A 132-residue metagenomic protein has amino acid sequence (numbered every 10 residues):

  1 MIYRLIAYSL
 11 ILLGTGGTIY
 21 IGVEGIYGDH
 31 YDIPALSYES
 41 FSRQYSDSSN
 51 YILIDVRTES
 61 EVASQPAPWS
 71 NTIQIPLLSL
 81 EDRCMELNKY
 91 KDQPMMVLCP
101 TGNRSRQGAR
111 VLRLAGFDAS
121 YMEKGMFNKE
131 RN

Functional and structural regions predicted by a protein language model:
I2-Q65: Flexible, polar/low-complexity N-terminal or interdomain linker segments that lie immediately upstream of folded
A35, L53, T72-Q74, A119-Y121: Conserved beta-strand scaffold positions in the cores of enzyme catalytic domains, especially in NTP/NDP-utilizing
D47-L53, N71, Q93-M95: Short active-site oxyanion
I54, T58-K89: Extracytoplasmic/periplasmic/luminal assembly and interaction segments in envelope/secretory/respiratory proteins
L78, C84-R131: Catalytic cysteine-centered active loop of the rhodanese-like fold, especially the PTP/DSP P-loop
